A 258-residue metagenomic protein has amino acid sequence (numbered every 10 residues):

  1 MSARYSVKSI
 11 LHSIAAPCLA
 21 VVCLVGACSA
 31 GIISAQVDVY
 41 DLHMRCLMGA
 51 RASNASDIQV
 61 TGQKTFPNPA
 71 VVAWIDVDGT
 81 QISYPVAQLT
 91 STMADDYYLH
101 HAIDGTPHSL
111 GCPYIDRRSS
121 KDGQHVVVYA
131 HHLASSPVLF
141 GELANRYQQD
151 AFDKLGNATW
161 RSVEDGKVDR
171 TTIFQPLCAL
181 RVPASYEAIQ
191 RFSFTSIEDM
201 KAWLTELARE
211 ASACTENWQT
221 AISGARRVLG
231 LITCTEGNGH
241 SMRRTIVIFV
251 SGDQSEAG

Functional and structural regions predicted by a protein language model:
S2-V22: N-terminal Sec-pathway targeting helices
G26-G258: Solvent-exposed, non-transmembrane regions of membrane-associated and secreted proteins
